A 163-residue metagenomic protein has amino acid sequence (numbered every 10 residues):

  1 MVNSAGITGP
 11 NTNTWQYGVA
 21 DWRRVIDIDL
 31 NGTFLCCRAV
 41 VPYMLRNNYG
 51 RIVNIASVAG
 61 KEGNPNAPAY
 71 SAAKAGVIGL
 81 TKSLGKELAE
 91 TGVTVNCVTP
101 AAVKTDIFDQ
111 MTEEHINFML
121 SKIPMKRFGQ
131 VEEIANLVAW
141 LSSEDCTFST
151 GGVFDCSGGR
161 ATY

Functional and structural regions predicted by a protein language model:
N11, E62, A139, T150-Y163: Short C-terminal tail/terminal secondary-structure segment of NAD(P)H-dependent dehydrogenase/reductase domains
T12-T14, D21-I26, F108, M119: Substrate-binding pocket helix/loop in short-chain dehydrogenase/reductase
Y17, G63-S71, S83, M111: Active-site loop-to-helix junction immediately N-terminal to the catalytic Tyr of the SDR YXXXK motif in Rossmann-fold
C37, A73, T81: Active-site helix of classical SDR
P42, K86-E90: Alpha-helical segment proximal to the catalytic Tyr-Lys
S57: Residue(s) in the substrate-gating loop at a strand-loop-helix junction that position the organic substrate next
E90, C97, M119-D145, S149 (+1 more regions): C-terminal helical subdomain
